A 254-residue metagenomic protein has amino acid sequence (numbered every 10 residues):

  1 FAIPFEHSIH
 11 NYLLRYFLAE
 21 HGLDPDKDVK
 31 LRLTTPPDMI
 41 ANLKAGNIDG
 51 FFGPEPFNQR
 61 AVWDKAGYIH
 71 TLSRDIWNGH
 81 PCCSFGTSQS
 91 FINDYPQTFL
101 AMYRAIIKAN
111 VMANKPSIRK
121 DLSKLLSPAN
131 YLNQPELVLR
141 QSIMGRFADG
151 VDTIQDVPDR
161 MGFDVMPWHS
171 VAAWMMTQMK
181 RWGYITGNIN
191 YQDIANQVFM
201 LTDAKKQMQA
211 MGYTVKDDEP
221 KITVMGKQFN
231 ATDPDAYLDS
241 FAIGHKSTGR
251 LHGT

Functional and structural regions predicted by a protein language model:
F1-W63, W77, A173: Bilobed "Venus flytrap"/periplasmic-binding protein-like clamshell domains and structurally analogous long
D24-V29, N93-F99: Inter-helical turn/loop segments and adjacent helix faces that build the functional surface of alpha-helical bundle
V62, A66-Y95, Y103-R104: Periplasmic-binding protein-like
D94-M200: Secondary-structure end/capping motifs
M176-T254: Conserved C-terminal helix/tail region of periplasmic/extracytoplasmic solute-binding proteins
